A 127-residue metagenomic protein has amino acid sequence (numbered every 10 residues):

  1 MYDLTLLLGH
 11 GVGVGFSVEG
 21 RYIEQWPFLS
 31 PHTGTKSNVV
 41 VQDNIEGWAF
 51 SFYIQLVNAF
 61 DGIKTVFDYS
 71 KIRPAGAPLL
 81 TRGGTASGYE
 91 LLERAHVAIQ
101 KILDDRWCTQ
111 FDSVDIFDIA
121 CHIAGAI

Functional and structural regions predicted by a protein language model:
M1-I127: Extended catalytic cores of very large enzyme megasubunits
